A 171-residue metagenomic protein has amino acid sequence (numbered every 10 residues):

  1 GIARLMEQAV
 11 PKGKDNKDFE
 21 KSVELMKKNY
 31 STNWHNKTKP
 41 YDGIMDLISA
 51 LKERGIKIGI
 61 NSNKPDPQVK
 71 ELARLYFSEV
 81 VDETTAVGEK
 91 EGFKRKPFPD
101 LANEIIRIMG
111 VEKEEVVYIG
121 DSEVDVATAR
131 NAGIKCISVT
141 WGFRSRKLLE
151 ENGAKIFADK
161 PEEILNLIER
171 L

Functional and structural regions predicted by a protein language model:
G1-R54, D66-K70, E79: N-terminal helical cap/lid subdomain that shapes the substrate entry/recognition surface in HAD-like hydrolases
N36-K39, P65-V117, E123-A132, R146-L148: Substrate-recognition "cap/lid" segment bordering the active-site pocket of phosphatases
R54-I56, M109-E115, L171: Glycine-rich phosphate-binding loop signature in dinucleotide/nucleotide-binding domains
C136-S138: Short hydrophobic beta-strand element within catalytic cores of glycosyltransferases and related nucleotide-activated
W141-E151: Short, glycine/polar-rich helix-capping loops at beta-to-alpha or helix-loop-helix junctions that flank or form
I156-K160: Short acidic-hydrophobic, aromatic-tinged amphipathic segments that line or gate anion-handling sites
I164-L171: Short amphipathic alpha-helix with an adjacent loop that forms part of the alpha/beta core around
